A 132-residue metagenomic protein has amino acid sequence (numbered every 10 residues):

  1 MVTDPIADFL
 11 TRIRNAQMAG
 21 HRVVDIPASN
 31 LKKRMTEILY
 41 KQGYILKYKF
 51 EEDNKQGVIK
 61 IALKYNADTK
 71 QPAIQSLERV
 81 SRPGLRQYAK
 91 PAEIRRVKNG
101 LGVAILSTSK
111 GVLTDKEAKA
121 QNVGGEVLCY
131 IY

Functional and structural regions predicted by a protein language model:
M1-Y132: Core subunits and conserved enzymes of cellular information-processing and envelope-translocation systems across
